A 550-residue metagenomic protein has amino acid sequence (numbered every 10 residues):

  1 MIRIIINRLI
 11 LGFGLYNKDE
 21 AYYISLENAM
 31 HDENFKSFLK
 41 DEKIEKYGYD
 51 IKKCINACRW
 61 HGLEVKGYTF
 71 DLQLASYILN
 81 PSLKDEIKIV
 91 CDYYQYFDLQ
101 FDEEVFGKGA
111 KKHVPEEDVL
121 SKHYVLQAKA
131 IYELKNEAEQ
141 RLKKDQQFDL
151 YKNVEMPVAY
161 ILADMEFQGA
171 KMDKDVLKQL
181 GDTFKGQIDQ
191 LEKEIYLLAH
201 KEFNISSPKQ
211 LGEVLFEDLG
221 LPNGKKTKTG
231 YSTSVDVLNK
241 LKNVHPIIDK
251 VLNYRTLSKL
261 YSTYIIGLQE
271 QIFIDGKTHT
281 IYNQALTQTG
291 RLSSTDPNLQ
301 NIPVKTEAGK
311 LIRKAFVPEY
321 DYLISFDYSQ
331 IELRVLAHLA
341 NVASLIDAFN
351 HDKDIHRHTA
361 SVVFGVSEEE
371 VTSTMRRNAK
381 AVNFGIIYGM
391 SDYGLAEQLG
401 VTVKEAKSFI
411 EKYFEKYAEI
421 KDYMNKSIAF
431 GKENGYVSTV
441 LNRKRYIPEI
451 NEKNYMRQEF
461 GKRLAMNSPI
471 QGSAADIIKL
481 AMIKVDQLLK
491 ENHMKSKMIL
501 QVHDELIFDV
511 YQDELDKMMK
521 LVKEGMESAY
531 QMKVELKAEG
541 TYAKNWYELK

Functional and structural regions predicted by a protein language model:
M1-E27, K46-I51, H113-L120, Y124-A308 (+7 more regions): Conserved "right-hand" nucleotidyltransferase catalytic core of DNA-directed polymerases
M1-Y94, K185, A337: Conserved RNase H-like, two-metal-ion catalytic cores of nucleic-acid enzymes
G14-D19, E27, K46, L79-G109 (+2 more regions): Function-dense linear segments that define catalytic or interfacial modules in macromolecule-processing proteins
G62, G181-K209, E411-A429, D513-K550: Polymerase palm active-site segment centered on the conserved acidic dipeptide of motif C
T69-F70, I205, L323-D327: Short hydrophobic beta-strand that contains or immediately precedes a catalytic carboxylate
D71, V158-F167, D327-Y328, D392 (+2 more regions): Catalytic palm active-site di-aspartate
H113-V114, F167, N223, H279-T280 (+6 more regions): Conserved catalytic core of nucleic-acid polymerases
L142-V154, V158, I477-V502, L506: Active-site palm subdomain of RNA-directed nucleic acid polymerases
